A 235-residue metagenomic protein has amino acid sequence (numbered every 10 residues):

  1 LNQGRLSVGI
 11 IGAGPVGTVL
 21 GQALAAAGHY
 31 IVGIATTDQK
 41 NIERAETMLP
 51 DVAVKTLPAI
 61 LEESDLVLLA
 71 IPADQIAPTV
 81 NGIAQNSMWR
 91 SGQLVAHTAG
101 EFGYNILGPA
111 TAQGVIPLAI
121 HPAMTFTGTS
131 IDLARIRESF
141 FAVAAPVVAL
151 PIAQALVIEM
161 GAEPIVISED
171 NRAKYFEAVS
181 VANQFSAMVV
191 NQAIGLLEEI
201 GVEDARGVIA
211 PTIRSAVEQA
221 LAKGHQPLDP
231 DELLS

Functional and structural regions predicted by a protein language model:
L1-E62: NAD(P)+-binding Rossmann beta1-loop-alpha1 motif at the extreme N-terminus of oxidoreductases
G4-S7, G92, E138: Phosphate-coordination loops involved in phosphoryl transfer and adenosine-cofactor binding
H29-Y30, V115, A162, V202: Short phosphate-binding/catalytic loops that engage adenosine nucleotides
V32-T36, V95-T98, V143: Short, hydrophobic beta-strand segments that form beta-sheet elements in well-ordered domains
I42-M48, A110, I131-L221: Internal alpha-helical scaffold of NAD(P)-dependent oxidoreductase catalytic cores
A53-I131: Rossmann-like NAD(P)(H) cofactor-binding subdomain of soluble oxidoreductases
G224-S235: C-terminal active-site/capping subdomain that shapes the small-molecule cofactor and substrate pocket of enzyme
